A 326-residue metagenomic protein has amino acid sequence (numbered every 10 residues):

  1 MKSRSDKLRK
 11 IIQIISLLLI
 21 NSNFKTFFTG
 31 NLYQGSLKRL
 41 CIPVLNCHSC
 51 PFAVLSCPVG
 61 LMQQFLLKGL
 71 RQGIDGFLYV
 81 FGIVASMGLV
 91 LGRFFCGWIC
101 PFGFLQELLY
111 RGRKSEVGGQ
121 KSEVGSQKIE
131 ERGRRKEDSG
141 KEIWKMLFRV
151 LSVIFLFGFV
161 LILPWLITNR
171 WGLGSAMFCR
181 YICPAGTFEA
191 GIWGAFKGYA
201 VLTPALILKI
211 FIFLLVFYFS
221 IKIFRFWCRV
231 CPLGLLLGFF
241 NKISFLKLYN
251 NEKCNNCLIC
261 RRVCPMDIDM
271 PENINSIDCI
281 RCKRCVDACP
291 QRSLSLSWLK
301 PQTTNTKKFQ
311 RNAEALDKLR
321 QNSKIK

Functional and structural regions predicted by a protein language model:
M1-G118, E131-D267, P271, I277-K326: Non-ligating segments of multi-cofactor redox enzymes
G125-S126, T304: Polar/charged low-complexity regions in secreted precursors and cytosolic/nuclear IDRs
